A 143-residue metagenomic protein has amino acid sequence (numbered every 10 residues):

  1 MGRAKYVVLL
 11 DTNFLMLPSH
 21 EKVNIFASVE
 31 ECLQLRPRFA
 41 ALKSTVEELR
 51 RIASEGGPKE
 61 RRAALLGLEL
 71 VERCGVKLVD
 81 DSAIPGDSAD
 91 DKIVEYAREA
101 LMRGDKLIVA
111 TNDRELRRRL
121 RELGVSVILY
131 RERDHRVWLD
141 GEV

Functional and structural regions predicted by a protein language model:
M1-G75: Domain-level signal for Mg2+-assisted phosphodiester chemistry and nucleotide/NA-binding surfaces in nucleic-acid
T45-V143: Nuclease catalytic cores that cleave nucleic-acid phosphodiester bonds, predominantly acidic two-metal-ion
